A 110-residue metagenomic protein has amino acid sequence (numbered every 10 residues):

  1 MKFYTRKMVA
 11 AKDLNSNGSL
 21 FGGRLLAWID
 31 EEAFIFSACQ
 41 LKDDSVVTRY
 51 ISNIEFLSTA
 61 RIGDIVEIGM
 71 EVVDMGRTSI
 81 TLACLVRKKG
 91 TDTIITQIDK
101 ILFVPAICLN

Functional and structural regions predicted by a protein language model:
M1-T48, A106-N110: Hot-dog-fold acyl-thioester-processing enzymes
F3-T5, F56, R61-I62, V73-N110: HotDog/MaoC-like acyl-thioester-processing domains
D43-T59: Small beta-barrel nucleic-acid-binding modules, principally OB-folds
